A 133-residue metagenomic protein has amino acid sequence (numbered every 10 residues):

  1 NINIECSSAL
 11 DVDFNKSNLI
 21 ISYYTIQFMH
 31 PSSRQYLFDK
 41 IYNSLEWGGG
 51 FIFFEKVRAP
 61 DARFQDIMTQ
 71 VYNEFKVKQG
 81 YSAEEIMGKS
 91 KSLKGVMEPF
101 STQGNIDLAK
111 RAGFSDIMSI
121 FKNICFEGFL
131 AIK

Functional and structural regions predicted by a protein language model:
N1-L10: Conserved SAM-binding strand-loop segment of SAM-dependent methyltransferases
L10-I20: A short acidic, Gly/Pro-enriched loop at the edge of an enzyme's catalytic core that lines a small-molecule cofactor
I20-I21, A109: Hydrophobic beta-strand segment of the Class I
I21-S22, I52: A conserved beta-strand element that flanks and buttresses the S-adenosyl-L-methionine
Y24-F28, E55: Short catalytic micro-motifs in class I SAM-dependent methyltransferases
Q35-G48: A short glycine-rich, Lys/Arg-flanked "PGG" loop and its adjoining helix->strand segment in the class I
K56-A112: C-terminal alpha-helical "lid/dimerization" subdomain adjacent to the S-adenosyl-L-methionine
I106-K133: Core SAM-dependent methyltransferase catalytic element
